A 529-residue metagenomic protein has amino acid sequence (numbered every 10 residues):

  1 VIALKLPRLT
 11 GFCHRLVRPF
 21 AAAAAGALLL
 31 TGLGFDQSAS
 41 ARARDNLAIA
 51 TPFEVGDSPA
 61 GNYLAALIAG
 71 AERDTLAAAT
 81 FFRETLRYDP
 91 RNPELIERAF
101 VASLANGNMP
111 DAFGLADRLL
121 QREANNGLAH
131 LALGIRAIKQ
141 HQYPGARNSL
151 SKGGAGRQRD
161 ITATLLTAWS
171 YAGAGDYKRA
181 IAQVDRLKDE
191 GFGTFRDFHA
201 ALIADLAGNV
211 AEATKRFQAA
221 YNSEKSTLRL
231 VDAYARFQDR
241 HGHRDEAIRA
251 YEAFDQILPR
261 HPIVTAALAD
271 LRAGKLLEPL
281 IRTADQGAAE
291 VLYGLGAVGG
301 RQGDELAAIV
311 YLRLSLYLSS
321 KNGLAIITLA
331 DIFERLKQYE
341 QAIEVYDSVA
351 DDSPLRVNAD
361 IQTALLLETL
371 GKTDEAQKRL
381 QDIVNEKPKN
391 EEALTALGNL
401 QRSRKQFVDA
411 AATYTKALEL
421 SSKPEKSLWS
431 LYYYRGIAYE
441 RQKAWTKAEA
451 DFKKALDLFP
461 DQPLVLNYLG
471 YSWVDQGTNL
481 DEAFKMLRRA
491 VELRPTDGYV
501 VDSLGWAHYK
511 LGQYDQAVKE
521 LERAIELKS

Functional and structural regions predicted by a protein language model:
D36-A99, A105-G114, N125, L268-R272 (+1 more regions): N-terminal leader/linker segments that initiate helical-solenoid repeat arrays
E54, Y88, Q121-E123, A155-R157 (+10 more regions): Structural marker of alpha-solenoid helical repeat scaffolds
G61, L95, A129, A163 (+11 more regions): TPR alpha-solenoid repeat register
L67, V101, I135, W169 (+10 more regions): Residue-level recognition of tetratricopeptide repeat
G70, L104, I138, A172 (+9 more regions): Position-specific recognition of the canonical hydrophobic site in helix A of tetratricopeptide repeat
R98-A99, A132, L166, H199 (+10 more regions): Canonical tetratricopeptide repeat
